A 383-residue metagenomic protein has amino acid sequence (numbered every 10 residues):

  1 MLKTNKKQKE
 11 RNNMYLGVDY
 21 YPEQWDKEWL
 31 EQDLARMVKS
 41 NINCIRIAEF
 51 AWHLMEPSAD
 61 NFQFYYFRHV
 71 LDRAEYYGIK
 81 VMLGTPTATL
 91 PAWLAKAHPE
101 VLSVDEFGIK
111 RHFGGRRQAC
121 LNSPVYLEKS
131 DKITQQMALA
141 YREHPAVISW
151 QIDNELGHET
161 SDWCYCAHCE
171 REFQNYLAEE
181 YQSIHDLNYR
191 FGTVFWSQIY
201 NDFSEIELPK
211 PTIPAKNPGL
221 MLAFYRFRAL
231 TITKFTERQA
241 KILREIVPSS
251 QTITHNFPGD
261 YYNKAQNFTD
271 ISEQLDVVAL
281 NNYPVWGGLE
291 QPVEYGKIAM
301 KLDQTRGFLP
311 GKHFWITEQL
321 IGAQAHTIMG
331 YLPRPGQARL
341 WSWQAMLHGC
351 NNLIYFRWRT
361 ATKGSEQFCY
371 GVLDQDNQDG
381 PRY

Functional and structural regions predicted by a protein language model:
Q8-W29: Boundary/entry segment of secreted carbohydrate-active catalytic domains
N12-L16, N41-N43, E75-V81, E143-I148 (+4 more regions): Short, well-ordered coil/turn segments that N-cap beta-strands
V18, M37, I45, A74 (+8 more regions): Conserved, mostly hydrophobic/aromatic
Y21-E23, A48-A51, G84-W93, I148-G157 (+3 more regions): Short, solvent-exposed turn/loop segments enriched in Gly/Ser/Thr/Pro and often Arg
Q24-K39, S130-Q136, G259-I271, R334-Q344: Short, acidic/polar
E31-R111, A138, R238-V247: Aromatic-lined substrate-binding rim segments of carbohydrate-active enzymes
R111-V277, N281-I298: Polysaccharide-binding and catalytic clefts of secreted carbohydrate-active enzymes
F203-P209, E237, S249-S250, D276 (+1 more regions): Carbohydrate-binding surfaces of carbohydrate-active enzymes
